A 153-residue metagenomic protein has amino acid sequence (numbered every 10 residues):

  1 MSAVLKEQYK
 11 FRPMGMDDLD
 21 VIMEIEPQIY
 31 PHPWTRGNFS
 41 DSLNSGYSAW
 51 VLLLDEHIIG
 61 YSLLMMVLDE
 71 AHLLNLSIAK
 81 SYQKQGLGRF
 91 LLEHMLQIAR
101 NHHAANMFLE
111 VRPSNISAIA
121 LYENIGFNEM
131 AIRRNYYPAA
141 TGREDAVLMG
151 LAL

Functional and structural regions predicted by a protein language model:
M1, N106-R112, D145-A152: Conserved catalytic core of the tyrosine transesterase superfamily
A3-Q85, L92-I98, H102, N135 (+1 more regions): Acetyl-CoA-dependent GNAT
S45, L53, A118, T141-G142: Short Asp/Glu-rich motifs
Q85, R89, T141-L151: Accessory recognition modules or surfaces
L92, N115-A118, N135-A140: Short glycine/proline-centered loop/turn elements that form peptide/ligand docking sites
F108-E110, N128-D145: Conserved catalytic-core motifs of GNAT/GCN5-like acyltransferases
Y122, F127, M149: Conserved active-site tyrosine of GNAT-family acetyltransferases
